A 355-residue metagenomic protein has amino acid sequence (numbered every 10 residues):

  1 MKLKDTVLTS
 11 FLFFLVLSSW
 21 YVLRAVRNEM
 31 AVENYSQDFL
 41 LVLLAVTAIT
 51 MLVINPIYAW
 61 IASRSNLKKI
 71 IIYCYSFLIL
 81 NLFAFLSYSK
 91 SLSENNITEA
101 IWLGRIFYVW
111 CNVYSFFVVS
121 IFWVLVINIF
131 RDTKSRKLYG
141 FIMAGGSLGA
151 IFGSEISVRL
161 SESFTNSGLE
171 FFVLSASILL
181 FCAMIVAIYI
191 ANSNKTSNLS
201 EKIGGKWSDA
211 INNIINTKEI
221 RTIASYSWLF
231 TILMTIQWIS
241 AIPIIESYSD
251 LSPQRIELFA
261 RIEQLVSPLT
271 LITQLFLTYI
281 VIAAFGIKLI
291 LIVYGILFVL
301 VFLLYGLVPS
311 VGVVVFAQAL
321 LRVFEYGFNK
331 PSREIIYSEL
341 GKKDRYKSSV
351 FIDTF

Functional and structural regions predicted by a protein language model:
D5-Y58, L103-E162, I203-N213, K218 (+2 more regions): Substrate-agnostic recognition of the 12-TM MFS/MFS-like secondary transporter fold
L12, I71-F77, N81, S175-A176 (+3 more regions): Residue-level signature of the transmembrane alpha-helical cores of Major Facilitator Superfamily-type secondary
N55-C74: Conserved MFS/SLC helix-loop-helix module at the cytosolic interface between two early adjacent transmembrane helices
N66-K69, V158-I178, G286-I290: A membrane-interface helix-boundary motif in multi-pass transporters
S76-I97, I296-S310: C-terminal ends and interior cores of transmembrane alpha-helices in multi-pass membrane transporters/permeases
I79, E170-I188, V293: Symmetry-related core transmembrane helices of the 12-TM Major Facilitator Superfamily/SLC fold
I190-D209: Flexible cytoplasmic inter-helical loops of multi-pass small-molecule transporters
L289-F328: C-terminal transmembrane helical hairpin of 12-TM major facilitator-type secondary transporters
